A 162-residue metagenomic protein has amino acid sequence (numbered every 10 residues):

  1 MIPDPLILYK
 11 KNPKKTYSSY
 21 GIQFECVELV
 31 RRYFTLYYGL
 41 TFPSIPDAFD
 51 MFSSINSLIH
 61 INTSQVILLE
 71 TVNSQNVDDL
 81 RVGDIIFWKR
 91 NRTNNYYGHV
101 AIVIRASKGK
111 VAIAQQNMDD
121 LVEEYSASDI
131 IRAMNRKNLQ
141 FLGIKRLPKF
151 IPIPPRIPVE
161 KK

Functional and structural regions predicted by a protein language model:
M1-L58: N-terminal capping segments
I7, D79-V82, R132: Polar/charged alpha-helical tracts
Y20, F24, F87, R146 (+1 more regions): Marks the mature luminal ectodomains of secretory-pathway proteins
D50-D119: ...with weaker cross-activation on analogous glycine-rich loops/strands in unrelated enzymes
A106-K162: Active-site signature of cysteine proteases
